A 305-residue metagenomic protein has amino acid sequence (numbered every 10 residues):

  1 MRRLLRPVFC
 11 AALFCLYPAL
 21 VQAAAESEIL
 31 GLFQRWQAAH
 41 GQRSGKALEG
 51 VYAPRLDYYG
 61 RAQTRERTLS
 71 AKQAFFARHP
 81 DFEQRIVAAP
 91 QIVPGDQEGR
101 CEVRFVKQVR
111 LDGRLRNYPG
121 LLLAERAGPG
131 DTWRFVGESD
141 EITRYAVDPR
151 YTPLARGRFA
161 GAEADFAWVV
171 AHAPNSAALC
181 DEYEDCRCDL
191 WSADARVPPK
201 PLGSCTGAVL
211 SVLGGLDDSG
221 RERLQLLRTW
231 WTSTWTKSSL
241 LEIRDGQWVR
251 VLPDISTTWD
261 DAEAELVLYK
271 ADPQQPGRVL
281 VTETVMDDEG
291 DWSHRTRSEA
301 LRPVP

Functional and structural regions predicted by a protein language model:
M1-F9: Bacterial N-terminal signal peptides that target proteins for export
L16-L20: N-terminal signal peptide c-region/cleavage motif recognized by signal peptidases
Q42-R55, Y59: Short, well-ordered alpha-helical segments enriched in acidic and aromatic residues
S70-L121: Surface-exposed, charged secondary-structure patches
L115, L179-C186, W231-T236, D291-W292: Short, solvent-exposed loop/turn segments at conserved positions within beta-propeller repeat blades
L123-R126, R134-F159, A173-S176, K237-P305: Acidic, small-residue rich beta-repeat scaffolds with periodic aromatic anchors
R144-A208, P305: Terminal domain-start segments
R158-A171, G215-T229, Q275-V281: Acidic/hydrophobic-patterned starts of short beta strands in beta-sheet-rich repeat architectures
